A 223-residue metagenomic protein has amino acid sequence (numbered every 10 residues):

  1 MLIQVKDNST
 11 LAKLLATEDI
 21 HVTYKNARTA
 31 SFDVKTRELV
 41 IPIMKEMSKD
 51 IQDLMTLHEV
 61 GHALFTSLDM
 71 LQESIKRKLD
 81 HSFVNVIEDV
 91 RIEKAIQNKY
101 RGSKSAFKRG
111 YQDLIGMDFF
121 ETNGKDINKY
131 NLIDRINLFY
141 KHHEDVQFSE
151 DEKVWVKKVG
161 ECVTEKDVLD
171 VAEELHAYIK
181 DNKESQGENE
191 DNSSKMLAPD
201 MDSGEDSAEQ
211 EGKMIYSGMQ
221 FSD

Functional and structural regions predicted by a protein language model:
M1-D223: Short, functionally important secondary-structure microenvironments
